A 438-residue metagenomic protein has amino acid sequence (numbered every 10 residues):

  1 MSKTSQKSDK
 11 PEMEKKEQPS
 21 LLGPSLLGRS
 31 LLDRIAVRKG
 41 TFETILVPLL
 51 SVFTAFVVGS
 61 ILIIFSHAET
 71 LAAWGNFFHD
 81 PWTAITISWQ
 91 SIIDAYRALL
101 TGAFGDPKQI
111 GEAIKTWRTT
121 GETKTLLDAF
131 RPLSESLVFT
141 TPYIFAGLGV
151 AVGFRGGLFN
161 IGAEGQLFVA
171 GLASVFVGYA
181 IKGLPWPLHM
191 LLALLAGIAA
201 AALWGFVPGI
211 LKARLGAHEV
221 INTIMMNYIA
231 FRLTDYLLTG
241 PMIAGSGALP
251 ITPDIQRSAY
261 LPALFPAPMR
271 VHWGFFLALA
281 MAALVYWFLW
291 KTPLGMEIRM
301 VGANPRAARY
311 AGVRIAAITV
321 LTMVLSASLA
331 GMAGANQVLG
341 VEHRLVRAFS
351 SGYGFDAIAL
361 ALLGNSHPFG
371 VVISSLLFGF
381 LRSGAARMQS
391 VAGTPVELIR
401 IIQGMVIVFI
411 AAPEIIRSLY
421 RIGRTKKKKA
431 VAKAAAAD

Functional and structural regions predicted by a protein language model:
S2-A55, S60-F65, Y310-A317, A385-D438: Cytosolic-side transmembrane-helix boundaries in multi-pass membrane proteins
R38-L46, F154-G162, G183-P250, W287-P293 (+2 more regions): Short loop segments and helix-boundary regions at transmembrane helix junctions of multi-pass inner-membrane proteins
V58-K115, P241-I251: Interfacial/capping segments of alpha-helical transmembrane domains
L62-A68, I93-A180, L194, I198 (+5 more regions): Single transmembrane alpha-helix segments in multi-pass membrane proteins
A68-A73, F154-A170, A213-N222, E342-F355 (+3 more regions): Short, non-helical or kinked segments that cap or interrupt transmembrane helices
A98, P107-I110, T223, N227-K291 (+2 more regions): Transmembrane helix-bundle core of multi-pass membrane transporters and related energy-transducing complexes
P268-R344, P368-F369: Helix-loop-helix "hairpin" substructures at the membrane interface of multi-pass membrane proteins
V324-G404: Transmembrane alpha-helical segments in multi-pass inner-membrane proteins
